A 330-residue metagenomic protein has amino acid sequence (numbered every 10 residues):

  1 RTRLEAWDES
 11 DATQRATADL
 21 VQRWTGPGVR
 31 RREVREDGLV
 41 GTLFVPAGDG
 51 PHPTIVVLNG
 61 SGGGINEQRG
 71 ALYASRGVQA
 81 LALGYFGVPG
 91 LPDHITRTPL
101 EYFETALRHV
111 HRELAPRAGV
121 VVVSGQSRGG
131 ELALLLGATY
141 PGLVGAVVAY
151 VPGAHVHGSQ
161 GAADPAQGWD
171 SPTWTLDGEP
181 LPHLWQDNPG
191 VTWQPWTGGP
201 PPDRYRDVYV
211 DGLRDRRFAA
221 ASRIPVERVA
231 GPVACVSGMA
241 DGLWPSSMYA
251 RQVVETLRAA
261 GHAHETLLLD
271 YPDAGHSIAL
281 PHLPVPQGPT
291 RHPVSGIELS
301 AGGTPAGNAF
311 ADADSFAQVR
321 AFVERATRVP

Functional and structural regions predicted by a protein language model:
R3-G50: N-terminal cap/lid segment of alpha/beta-hydrolase-fold proteins
P51-G60: Short beta-strand element of the alpha/beta-hydrolase
S61, Q79, G84-P89, G153 (+1 more regions): Short beta-to-alpha linker loops that shape the active-site pocket of alpha/beta-hydrolase fold enzymes
G64-Q68, R108-Q186, R206-F218, P245-M248: Primarily recognizes the serine-hydrolase "nucleophile elbow" in alpha/beta-hydrolase and SGNH/GDSL folds
N66-G84: Short amphipathic alpha-helix adjacent to the substrate-entry channel of hydrolases
D93-L114, L135, A317: Alpha/beta-hydrolase active-site loop
H183-S277: Serine-hydrolase catalytic core
M248-R251, A263-P330: C-terminal catalytic histidine-bearing segment of alpha/beta-hydrolase fold enzymes
